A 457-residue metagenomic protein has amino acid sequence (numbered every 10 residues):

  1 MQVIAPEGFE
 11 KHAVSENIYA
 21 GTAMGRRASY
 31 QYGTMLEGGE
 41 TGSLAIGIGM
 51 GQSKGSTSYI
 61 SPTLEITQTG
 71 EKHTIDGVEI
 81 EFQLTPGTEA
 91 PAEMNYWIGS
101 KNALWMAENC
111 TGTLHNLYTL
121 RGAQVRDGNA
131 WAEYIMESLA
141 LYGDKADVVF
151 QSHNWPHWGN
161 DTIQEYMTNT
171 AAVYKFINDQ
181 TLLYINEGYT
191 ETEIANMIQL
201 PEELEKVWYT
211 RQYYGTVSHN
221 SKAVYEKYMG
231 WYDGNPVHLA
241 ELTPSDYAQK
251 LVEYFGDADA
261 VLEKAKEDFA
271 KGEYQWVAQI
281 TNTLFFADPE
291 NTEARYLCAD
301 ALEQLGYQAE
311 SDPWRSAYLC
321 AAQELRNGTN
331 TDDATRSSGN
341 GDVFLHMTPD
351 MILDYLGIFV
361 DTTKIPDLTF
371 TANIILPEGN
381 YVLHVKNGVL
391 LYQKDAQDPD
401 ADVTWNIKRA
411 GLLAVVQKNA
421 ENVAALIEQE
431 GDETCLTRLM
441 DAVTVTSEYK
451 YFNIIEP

Functional and structural regions predicted by a protein language model:
M1-M106, G112, A123: Hydrophobic, small-residue-rich alpha-helical packing segments that form membrane-like cores
Q2-A5, T170, T444-V445: Compositionally biased, low-complexity linear motifs
H12-E16, G21-Q52, A140-V148, W155-D350: Accessory terminal helices/loops
I60, K72-T74, E79-Y189: Metallo-beta-lactamase
S61-H115, A130-W131, Y254-L302, V382-T404 (+1 more regions): Well-ordered, non-transmembrane segments within structured domains
K264-E267, E273-Q279, T283-F286, E290 (+2 more regions): Feature captures hydrophobic
